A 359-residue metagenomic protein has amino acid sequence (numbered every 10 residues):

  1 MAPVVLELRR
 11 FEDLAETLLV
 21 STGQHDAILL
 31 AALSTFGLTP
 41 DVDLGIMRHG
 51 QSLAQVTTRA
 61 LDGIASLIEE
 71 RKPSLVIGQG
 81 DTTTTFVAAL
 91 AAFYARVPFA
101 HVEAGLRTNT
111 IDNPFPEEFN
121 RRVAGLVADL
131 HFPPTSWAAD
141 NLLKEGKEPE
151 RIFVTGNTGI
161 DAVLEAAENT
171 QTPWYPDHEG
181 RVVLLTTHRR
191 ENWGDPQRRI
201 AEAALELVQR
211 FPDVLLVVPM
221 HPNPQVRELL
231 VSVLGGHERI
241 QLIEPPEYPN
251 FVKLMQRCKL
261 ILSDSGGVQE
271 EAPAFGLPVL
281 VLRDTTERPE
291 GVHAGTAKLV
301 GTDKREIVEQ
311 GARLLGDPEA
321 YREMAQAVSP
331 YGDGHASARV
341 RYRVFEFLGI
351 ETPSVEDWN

Functional and structural regions predicted by a protein language model:
M1-V218, N223-N359: Nucleotide-activated sugar donor-binding and catalytic core shared by glycosyltransferases and related lipid-linked
